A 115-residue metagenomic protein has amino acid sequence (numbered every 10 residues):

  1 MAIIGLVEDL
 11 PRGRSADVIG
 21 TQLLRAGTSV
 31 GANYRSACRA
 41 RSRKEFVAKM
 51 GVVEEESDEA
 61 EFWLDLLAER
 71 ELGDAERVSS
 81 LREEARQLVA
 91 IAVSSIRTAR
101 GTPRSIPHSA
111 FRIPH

Functional and structural regions predicted by a protein language model:
M1-H115: Short, C-terminally biased terminal segments at protein or domain edges
